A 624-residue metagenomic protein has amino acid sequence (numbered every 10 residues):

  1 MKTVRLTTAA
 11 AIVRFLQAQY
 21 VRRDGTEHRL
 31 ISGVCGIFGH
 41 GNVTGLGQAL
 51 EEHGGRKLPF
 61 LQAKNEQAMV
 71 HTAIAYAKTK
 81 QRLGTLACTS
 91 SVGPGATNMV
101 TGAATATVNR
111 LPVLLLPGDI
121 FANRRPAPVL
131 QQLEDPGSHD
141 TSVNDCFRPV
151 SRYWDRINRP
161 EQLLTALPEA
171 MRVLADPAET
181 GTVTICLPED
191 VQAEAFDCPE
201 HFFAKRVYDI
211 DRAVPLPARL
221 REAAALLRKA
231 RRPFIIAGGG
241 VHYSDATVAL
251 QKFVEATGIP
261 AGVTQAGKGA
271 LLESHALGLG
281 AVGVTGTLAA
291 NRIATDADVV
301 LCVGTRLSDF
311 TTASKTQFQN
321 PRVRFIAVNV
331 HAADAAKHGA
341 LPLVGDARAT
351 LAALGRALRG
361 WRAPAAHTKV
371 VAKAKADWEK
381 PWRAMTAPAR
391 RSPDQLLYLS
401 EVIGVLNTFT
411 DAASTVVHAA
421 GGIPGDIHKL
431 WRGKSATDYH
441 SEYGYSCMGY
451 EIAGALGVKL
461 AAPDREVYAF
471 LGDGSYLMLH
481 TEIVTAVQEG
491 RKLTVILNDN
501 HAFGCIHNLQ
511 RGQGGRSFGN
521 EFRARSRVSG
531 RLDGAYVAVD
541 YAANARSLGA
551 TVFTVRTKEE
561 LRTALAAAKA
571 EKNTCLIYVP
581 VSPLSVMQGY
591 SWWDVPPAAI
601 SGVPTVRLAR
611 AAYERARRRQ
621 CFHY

Functional and structural regions predicted by a protein language model:
K2-K369, V405, F409-A412, K492-V495 (+5 more regions): N-terminal alpha/beta PP-like core and its mobile active-site loop of ThDP/TPP-dependent enzymes
A10, H28, S244, Q251 (+10 more regions): Conserved structured core elements
V34-L46, L50, D377-A453, V458: Active-site diphosphate/adenylate-binding microenvironment
R124-S138, N291, A335, V344 (+3 more regions): Thiamine diphosphate
P149-R156, R206, W378-P393, S526-V528: Short glycine/proline- and acidic residue-enriched helix-loop micro-motifs that form flexible lids or anion-recognition
L167, A374, R562-L565: Short, well-structured alpha-helical segments that form the helix of a local strand-helix-strand
C186, V417-A419, Y578-V579: Short beta-strand segments
A237-G239, V303, A420, L471-G474: Glycine-rich beta-strand-to-loop/alpha-helix junction loops that act as flexible
